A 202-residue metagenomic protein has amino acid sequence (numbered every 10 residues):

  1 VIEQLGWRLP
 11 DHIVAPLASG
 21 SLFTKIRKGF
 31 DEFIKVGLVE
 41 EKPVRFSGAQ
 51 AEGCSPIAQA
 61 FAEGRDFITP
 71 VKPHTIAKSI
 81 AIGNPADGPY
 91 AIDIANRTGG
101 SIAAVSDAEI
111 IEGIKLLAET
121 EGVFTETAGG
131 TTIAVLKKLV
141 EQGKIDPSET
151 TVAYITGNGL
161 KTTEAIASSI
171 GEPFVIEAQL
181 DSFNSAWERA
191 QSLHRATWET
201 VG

Functional and structural regions predicted by a protein language model:
V1-G37, I111, K115: Active-site/ligand-binding-proximal alpha/beta "capping" segment
E3, K28-E32, D93, A134-E141: Short glycine/serine- and small hydrophobic-enriched flexible loop segments
W7, E32-F124, S168-G202: Active-site/ligand-binding loops adjacent to catalytic centers
D11-A15, E40-A49, S148-Y154: Beta-strand segments within the central parallel beta-sheet cores of soluble alpha/beta enzyme folds
A18-I26, C54-I57, G129-L136: Short glycine/serine/threonine-rich phosphate/pyrophosphate-binding segments that cradle anionic phosphate groups
G20-F23, P85, G159-K161: Gly/Ser/Thr-rich beta-alpha loop segments that engage phosphate groups in nucleotides
A108-K161: Claisen-condensing/thiolase-fold acyl-transfer catalytic domains that form or cleave C-C bonds in fatty acid
